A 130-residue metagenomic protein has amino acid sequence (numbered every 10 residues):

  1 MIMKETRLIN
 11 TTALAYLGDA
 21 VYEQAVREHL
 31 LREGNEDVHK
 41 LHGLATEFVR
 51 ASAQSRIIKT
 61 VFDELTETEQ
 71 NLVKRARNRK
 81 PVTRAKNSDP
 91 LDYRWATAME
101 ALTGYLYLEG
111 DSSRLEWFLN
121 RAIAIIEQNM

Functional and structural regions predicted by a protein language model:
M1-M130: Double-stranded RNA-binding/processing signature
